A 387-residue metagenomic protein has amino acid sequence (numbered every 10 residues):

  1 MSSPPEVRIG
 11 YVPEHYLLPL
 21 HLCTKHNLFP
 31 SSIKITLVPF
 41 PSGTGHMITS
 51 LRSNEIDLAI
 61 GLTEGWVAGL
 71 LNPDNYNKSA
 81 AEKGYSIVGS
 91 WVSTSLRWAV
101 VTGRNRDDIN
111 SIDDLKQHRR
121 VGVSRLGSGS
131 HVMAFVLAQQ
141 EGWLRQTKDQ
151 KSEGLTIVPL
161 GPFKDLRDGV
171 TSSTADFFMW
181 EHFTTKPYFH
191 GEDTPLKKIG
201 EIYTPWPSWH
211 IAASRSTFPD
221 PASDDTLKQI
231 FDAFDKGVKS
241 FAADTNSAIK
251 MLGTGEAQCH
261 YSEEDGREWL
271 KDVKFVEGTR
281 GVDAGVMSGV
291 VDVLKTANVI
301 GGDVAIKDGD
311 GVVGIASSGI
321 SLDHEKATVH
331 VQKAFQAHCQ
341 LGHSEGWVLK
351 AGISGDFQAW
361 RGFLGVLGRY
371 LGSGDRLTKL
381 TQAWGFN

Functional and structural regions predicted by a protein language model:
S2-V158, D176-H182, K198-I202, A351 (+2 more regions): Short, glycine-/small- and polar/acidic-enriched structural segments that line small-molecule recognition paths
T24, L51, G69-L71, V170 (+4 more regions): Hydrophobic residues in alpha-helical segments
W66, T185, G309-D310: Positions that flank functional sites
L71-Y85, R104-N110, K116-Q117, L144-E153 (+5 more regions): Intrinsically disordered, low-complexity coil segments
P162-E256: Pocket-lining segment of extracytoplasmic ligand-binding domains
P219-G302: Secondary-structure end/capping motifs
D292-N387: Conserved C-terminal helix/tail region of periplasmic/extracytoplasmic solute-binding proteins
